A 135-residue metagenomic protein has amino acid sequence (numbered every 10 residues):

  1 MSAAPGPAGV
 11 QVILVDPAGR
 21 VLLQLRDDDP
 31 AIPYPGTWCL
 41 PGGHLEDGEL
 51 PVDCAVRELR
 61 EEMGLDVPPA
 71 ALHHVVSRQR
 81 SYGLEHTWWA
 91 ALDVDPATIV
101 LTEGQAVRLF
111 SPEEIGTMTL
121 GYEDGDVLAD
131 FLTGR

Functional and structural regions predicted by a protein language model:
M1-L22, P41, V75: Conserved N-terminal beta-strand and adjoining loop/helix that marks the start of the Nudix/MutT-like hydrolase domain
S2-G6, P30-P33, V76-T87: Acidic pyrophosphate-coordinating catalytic loop
D16, V76-T98, R108, D130-F131: Active-site-adjacent beta-strand/loop module that shapes the phosphate/pyrophosphate-binding cleft
R20-E61: Conserved Nudix-box catalytic region and its N-terminal flanking loop in Nudix hydrolases and closely related
D66-V75: A short coil-to-beta-strand element that immediately follows conserved catalytic motifs
I99-F131: NUDIX/MutT-family hydrolases
